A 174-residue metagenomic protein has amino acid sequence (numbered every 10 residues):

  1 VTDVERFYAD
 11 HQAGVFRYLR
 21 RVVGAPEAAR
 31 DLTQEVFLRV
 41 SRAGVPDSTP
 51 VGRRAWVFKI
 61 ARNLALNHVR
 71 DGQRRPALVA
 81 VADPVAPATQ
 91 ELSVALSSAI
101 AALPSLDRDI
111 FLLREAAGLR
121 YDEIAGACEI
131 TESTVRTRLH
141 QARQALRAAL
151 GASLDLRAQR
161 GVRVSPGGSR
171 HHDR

Functional and structural regions predicted by a protein language model:
V1-R17, E27-R30, S41, R108: A short, charge-rich alpha-helical start-of-domain segment used by transcription regulators
T2-D3, G126-A127, Q144-R174: C-terminal edge and immediately downstream basic/flexible tail or linker adjoining helix-turn-helix-like DNA-binding
R17, D31-L38, R42, V51-N63: Structural recognition of an alpha-helix C-terminal capping motif at a helix-to-coil junction
V45-G52, F58-V79, T89, Q141: Arg/Lys-rich amphipathic alpha helix in sigma70-family domain 2
R62, L66, C128-L154: DNA-recognition helix of helix-turn-helix
N67, R74-S98, R120, Q159-H171: Internal acidic/polar
A101, S105, A117-T134, A148: Helix-turn-helix DNA-binding module
I110-R114: A short pre-motif secondary-structure segment
